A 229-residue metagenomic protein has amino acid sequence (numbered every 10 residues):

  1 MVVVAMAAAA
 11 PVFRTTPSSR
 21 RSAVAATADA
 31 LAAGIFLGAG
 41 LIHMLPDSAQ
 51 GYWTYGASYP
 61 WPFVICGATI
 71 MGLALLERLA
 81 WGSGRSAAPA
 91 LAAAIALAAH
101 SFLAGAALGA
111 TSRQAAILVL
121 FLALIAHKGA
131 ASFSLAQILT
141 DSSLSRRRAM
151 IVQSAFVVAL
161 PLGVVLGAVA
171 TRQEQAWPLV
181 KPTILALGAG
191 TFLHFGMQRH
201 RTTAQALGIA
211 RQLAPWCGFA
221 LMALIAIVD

Functional and structural regions predicted by a protein language model:
M1-D229: Intrinsically disordered, metal-sensing/regulatory segments
